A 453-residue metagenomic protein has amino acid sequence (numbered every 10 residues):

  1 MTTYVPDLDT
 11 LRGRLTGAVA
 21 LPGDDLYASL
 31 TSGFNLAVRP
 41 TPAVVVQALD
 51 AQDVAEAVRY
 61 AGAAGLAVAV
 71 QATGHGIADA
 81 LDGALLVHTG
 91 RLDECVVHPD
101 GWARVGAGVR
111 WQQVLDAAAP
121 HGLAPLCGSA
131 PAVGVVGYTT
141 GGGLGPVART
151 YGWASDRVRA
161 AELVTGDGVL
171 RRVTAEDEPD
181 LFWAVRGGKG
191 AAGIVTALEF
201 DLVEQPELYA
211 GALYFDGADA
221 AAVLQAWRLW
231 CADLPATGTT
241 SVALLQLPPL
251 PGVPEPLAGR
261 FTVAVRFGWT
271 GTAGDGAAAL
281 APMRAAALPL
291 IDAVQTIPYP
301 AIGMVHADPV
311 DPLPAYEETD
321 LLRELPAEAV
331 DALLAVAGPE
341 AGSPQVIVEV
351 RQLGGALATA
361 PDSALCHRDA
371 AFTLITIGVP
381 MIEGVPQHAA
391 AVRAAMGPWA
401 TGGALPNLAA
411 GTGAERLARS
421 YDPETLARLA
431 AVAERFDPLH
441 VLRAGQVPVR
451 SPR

Functional and structural regions predicted by a protein language model:
M1-R453: Soluble FAD-dependent oxygen oxidases
